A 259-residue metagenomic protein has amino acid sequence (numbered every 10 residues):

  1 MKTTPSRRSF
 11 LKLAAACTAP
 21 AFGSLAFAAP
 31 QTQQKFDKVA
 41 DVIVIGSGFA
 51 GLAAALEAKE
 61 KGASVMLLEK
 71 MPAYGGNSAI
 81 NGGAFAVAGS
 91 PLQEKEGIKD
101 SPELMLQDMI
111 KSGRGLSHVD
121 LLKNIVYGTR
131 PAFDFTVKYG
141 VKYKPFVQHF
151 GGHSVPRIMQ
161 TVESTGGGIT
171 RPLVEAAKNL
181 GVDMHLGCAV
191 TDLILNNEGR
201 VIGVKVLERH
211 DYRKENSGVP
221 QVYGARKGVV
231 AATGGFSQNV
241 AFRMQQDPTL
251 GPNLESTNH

Functional and structural regions predicted by a protein language model:
M1-C17: N-terminal secretory signal peptides and thylakoid transit peptides that target proteins across membranes
L13, S64, K70-D183, G187-D192 (+2 more regions): Conserved N-terminal/central alpha/beta ligand/cofactor-binding core
A28-K38: A short, basic/flexible loop-to-alpha-helix module at the beginning of a structural domain
F36-G48: Beta1/beta-strand and adjacent pyrophosphate-binding region of the FAD-binding site in flavoprotein oxidoreductases
G51: N-terminal Rossmann-fold NAD(P) dinucleotide-binding loop
A58: Aromatic pocket-lining residues of Rossmann-like dinucleotide-binding sites
L195-V222: Conserved beta-strand-loop-beta-strand element in the redox core of flavoprotein oxidoreductases
D211-Y212, N216-G218, G224-H259: Glycine-rich loop(s) and the adjacent beta-strand/alpha-helix scaffold that form part
